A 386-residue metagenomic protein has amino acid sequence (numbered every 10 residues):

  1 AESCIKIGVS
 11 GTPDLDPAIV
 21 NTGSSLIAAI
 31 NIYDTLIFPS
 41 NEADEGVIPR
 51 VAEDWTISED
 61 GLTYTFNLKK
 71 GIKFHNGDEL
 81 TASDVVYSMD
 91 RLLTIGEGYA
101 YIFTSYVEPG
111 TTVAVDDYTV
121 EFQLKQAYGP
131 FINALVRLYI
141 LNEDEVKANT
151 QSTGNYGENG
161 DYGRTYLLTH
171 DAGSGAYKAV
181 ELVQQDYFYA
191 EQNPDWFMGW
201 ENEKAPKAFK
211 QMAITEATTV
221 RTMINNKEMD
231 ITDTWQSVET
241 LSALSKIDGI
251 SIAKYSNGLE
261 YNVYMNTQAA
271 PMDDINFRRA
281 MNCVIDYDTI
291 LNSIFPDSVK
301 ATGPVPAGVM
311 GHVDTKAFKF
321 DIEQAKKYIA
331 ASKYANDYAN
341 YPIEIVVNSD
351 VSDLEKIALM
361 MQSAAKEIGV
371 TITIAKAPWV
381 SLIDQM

Functional and structural regions predicted by a protein language model:
E2-G11, T63-T65, S88, E121 (+5 more regions): Short, well-ordered beta-strand elements
I7, G77, Q236, A364-M386: Periplasmic binding protein-like
G8-E59, D90, A172: N-terminal lobe/hinge region of extracytoplasmic solute-binding protein
S40-E42, L138-E201, E323: Gly/Pro-rich hinge or "lid" segments in bacterial periplasmic/extracellular proteins
E53-G98, V115, E121, P271-D273: Aromatic- and charge-enriched surface segment that lines or borders ligand/interaction sites
N67, I102-N155: Surface-exposed binding/hinge segments that line and control ligand-binding clefts or catalytic entry sites
E191-P194, D273-S363, E367-I368, T373: Append "and occasionally in soluble cytosolic enzymes with long acidic Gly/Pro-rich linkers
D195-S242, T371: Ligand-site clamp/hinge motif
